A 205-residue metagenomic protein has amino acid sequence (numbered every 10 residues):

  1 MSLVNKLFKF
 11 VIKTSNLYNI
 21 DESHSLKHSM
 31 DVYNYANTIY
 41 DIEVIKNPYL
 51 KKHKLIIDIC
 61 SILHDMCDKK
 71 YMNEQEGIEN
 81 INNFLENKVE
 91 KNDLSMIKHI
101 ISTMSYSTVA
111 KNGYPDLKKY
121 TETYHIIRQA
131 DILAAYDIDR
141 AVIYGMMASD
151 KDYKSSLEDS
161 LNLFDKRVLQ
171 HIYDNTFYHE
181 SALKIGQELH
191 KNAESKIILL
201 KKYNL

Functional and structural regions predicted by a protein language model:
M1-S15, D41: Short alpha-helical hairpin
N5-K9, L26-N34, L55, C60: Short amphipathic alpha-helical segments
Y18-Y49, L63, D116-L205: Divalent metal-dependent phosphate-bond-processing catalytic cores, especially two-metal-ion Mg2+/Mn2+ enzymes that act
D31-Y33, N73-N87: An active-site-proximal "capping" alpha-helix that borders the catalytic cofactor pocket
K52-N73, G77, K98-S107, D131: His-Asp-centered metal-binding catalytic motifs of divalent-metal-dependent phosphohydrolases/nucleases
M72, E86-E90, T103-A110, I132-D139: Alpha-helix capping at helix-to-loop junctions
E90-I97: Membrane-interface starts of transmembrane alpha-helices
I97-I126: Charged mid-protein connector segments
